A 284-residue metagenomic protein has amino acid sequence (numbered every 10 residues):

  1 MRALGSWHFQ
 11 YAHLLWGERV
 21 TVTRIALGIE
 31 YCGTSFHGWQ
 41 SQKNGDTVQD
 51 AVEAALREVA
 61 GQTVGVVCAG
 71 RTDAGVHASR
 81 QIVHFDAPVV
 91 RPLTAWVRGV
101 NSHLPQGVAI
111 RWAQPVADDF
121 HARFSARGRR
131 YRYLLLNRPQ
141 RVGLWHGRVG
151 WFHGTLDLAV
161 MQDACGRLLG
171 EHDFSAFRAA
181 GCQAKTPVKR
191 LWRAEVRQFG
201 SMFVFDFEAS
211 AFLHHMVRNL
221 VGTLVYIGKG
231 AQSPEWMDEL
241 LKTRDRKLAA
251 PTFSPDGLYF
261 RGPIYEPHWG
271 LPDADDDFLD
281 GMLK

Functional and structural regions predicted by a protein language model:
H8-K284: Structured-RNA-binding interfaces characteristic of tRNA pseudouridine synthases
